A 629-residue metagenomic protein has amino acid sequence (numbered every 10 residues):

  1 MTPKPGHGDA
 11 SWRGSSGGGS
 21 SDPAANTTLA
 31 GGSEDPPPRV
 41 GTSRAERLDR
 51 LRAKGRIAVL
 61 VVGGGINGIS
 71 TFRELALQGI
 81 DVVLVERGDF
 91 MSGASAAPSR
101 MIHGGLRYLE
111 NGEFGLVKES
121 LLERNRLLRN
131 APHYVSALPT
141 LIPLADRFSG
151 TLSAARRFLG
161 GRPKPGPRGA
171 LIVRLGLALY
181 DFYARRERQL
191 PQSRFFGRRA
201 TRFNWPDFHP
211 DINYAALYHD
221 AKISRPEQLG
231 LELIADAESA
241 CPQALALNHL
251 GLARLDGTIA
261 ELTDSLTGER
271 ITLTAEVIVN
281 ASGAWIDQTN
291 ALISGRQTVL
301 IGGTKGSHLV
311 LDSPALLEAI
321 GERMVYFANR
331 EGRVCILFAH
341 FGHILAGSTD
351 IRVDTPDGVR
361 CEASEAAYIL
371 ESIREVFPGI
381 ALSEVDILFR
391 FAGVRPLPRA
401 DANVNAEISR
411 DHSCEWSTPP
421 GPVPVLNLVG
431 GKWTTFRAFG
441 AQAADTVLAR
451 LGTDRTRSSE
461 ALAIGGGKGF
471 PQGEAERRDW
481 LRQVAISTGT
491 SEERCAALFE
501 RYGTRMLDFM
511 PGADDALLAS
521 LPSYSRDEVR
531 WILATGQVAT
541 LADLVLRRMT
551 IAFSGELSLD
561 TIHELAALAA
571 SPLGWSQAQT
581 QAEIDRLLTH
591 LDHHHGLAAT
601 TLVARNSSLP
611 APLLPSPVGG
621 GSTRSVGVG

Functional and structural regions predicted by a protein language model:
M1-G17, D22-V59, E74-L77, P615: Extreme N-terminal leader/targeting segments of oxidoreductases
G55-I57, G268-V277: Core beta-strand elements of the Rossmann-like FAD/NAD(P) dinucleotide-binding domain in flavoenzyme oxidoreductases
A76-A96: Glycine-rich FAD pyrophosphate-binding loop
R100-F203, C335: Dinucleotide-binding Rossmann-like beta1-alpha1 core, especially the glycine-rich loop that anchors the ADP
G160-G166, Y183, Q189-Q192, R202-C241 (+4 more regions): Helix-loop-beta segment of a Rossmann-like dinucleotide-binding subdomain
I212, Q228-E232, R296-L345, I351-A497 (+3 more regions): C-terminal catalytic lobe of FAD-dependent flavoproteins
N248-A260: A conserved short coil-to-beta-strand element within the FAD-binding core of flavoproteins
N280-G295: Flavin (primarily FAD) binding-site architecture
